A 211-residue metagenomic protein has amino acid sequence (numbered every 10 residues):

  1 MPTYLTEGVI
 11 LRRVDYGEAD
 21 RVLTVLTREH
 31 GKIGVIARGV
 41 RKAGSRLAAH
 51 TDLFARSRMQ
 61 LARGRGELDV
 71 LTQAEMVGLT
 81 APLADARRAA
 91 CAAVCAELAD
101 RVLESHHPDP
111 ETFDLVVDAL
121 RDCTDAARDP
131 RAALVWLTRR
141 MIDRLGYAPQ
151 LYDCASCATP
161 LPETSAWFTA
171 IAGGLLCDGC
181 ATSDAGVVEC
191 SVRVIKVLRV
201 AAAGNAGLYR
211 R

Functional and structural regions predicted by a protein language model:
M1-R211: Non-catalytic alpha-helical scaffolds and adjoining flexible linkers that form interface surfaces for assembly
